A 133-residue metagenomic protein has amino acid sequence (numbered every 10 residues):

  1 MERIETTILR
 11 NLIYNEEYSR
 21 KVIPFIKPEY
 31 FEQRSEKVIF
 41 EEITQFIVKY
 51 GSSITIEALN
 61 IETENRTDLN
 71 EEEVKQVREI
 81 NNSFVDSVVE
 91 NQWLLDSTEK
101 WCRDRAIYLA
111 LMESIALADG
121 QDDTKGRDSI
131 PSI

Functional and structural regions predicted by a protein language model:
M1-W101: Noncatalytic partner-interaction/assembly domains of nucleic-acid and motor enzyme complexes, especially the accessory
N82-I133: Interdomain "pre-motor" coupling segment immediately N-terminal to P-loop NTPase/helicase cores
